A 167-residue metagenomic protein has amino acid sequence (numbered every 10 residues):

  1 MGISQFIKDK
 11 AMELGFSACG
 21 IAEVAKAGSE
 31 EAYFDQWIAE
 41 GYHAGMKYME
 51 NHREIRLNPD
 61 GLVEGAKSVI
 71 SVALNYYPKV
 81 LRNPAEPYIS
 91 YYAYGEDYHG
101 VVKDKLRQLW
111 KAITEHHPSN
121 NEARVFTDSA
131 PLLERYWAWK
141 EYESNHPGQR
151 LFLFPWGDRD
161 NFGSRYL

Functional and structural regions predicted by a protein language model:
M1-L167: Auxiliary alpha/beta "docking" domains used to position bulky ligands
